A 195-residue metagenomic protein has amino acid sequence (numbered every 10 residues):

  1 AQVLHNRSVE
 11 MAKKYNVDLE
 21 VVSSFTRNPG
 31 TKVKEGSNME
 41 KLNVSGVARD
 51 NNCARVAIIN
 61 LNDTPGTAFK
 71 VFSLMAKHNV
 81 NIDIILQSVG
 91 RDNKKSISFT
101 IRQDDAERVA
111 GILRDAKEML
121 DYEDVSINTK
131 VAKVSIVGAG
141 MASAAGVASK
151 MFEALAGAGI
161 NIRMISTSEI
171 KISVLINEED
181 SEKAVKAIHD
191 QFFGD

Functional and structural regions predicted by a protein language model:
A1-D195: C-terminal catalytic "cap/lid" subdomain
